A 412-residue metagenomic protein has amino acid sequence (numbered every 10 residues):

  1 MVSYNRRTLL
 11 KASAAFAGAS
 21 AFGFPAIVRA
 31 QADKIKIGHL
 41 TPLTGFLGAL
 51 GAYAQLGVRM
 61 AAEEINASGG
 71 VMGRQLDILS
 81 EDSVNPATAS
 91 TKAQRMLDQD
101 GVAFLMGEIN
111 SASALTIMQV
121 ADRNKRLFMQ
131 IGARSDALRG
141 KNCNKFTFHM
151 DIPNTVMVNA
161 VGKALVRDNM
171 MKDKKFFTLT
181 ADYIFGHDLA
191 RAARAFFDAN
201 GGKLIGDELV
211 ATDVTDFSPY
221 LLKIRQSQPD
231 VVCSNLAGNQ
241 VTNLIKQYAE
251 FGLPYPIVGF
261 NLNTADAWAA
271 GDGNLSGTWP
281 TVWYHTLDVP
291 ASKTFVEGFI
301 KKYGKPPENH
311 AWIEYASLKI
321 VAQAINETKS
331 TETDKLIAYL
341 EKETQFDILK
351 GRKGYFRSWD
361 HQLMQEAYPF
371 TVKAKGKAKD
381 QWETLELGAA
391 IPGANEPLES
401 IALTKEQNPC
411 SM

Functional and structural regions predicted by a protein language model:
M1-A17: N-terminal secretory signal peptides and thylakoid transit peptides that target proteins across membranes
F24-A30: Sec/Tat signal peptide C-region and signal peptidase I cleavage site
G38-G57, E81-A87, I109-N110, L179-H187 (+2 more regions): Extracytoplasmic "Venus flytrap"
A49-A54, G70-G140, M150, V210-F217 (+1 more regions): Beta-alpha junction/loop-to-helix N-cap segments that form part of ligand/metal-binding clefts
L50-M72, R194-F196: Short, polar/charged alpha-helical segment
V102-D207, P256-W279: Extracytoplasmic ligand/sensor domains, especially the bilobed periplasmic-binding protein
N144, Q247-A316, N326-K329, T384-S411: Extracellular/periplasmic periplasmic-binding protein-like sensory domains
K301-E308, A322-A390, C410-M412: Segments of small-molecule ligand-sensing domains
